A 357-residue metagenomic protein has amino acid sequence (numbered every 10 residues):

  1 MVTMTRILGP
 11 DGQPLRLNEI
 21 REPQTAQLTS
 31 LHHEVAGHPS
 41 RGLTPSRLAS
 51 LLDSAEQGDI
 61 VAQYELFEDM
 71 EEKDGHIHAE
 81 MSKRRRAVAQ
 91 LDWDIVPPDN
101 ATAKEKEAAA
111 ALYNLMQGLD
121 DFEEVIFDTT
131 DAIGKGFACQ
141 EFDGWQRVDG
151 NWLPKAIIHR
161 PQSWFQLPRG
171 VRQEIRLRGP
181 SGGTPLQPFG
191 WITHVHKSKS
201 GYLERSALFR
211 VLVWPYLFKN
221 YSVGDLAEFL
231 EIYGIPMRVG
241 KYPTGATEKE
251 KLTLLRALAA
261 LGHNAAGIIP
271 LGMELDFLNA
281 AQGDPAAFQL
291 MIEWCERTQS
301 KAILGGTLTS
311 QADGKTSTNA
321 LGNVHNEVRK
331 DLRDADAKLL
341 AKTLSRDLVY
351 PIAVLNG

Functional and structural regions predicted by a protein language model:
V2-H78, R86-V88, W93-D99, A103-L261: Structured, contiguous alpha/beta core segments that scaffold functional sites
S222, E250-L254, C295, L340 (+1 more regions): General structural feature for long, well-ordered alpha-helical segments within catalytic domains of soluble enzymes
Y242-G245, G267-A341, V349-G357: Surface-exposed loop-to-helix/strand elements on domain peripheries
L261-G267: Short, composition-biased local secondary-structure segments
L344: Hydrophobic, well-ordered secondary-structure elements that form the walls of internal hydrophobic environments
